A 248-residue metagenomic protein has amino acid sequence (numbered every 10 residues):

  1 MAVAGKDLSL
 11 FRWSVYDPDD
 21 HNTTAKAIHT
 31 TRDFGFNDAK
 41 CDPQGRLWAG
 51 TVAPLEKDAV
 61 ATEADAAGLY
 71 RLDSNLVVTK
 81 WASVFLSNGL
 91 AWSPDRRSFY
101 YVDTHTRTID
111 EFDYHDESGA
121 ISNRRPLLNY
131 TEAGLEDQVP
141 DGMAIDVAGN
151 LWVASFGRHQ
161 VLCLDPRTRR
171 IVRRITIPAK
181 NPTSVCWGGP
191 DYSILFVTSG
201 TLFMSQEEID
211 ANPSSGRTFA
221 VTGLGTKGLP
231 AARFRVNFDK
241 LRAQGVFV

Functional and structural regions predicted by a protein language model:
M1-A2, H29-R46, A53, E63-A66 (+4 more regions): Beta-rich, blade/repeat-based domains predominating in secreted/periplasmic proteins but also intracellular
M1-K6, L47-V60, F99-T106, L151-F156 (+1 more regions): Conserved beta-strand positions in repeat-built beta-propeller and related beta-rich domains
D7-S9, A61, A67-Y70, T108-D110 (+2 more regions): A short loop-to-beta-strand structural motif that recurs across blades of beta-propeller domains
W13-D17, K26, Y70-L76, L162-R173 (+2 more regions): Flexible "stalk/tail and boundary" regions
W13-P18, F112-A120, P166, G223-G228: Short loop/turn segments immediately following beta-strands, especially the blade-tip and inter-blade linker loops
H21-H29, L76-A82, R124-G134, R170-I175: A short beta-strand motif characteristic of beta-propeller blades
R107-T108, L128-R170: Loop/turn-rich, solvent-exposed surfaces of beta-rich toroidal or solenoidal domains
C186-V248: Blade-level signature of beta-propeller repeat domains, shared across WD40, Kelch, NHL, RCC1 and BNR/Asp-box propellers
